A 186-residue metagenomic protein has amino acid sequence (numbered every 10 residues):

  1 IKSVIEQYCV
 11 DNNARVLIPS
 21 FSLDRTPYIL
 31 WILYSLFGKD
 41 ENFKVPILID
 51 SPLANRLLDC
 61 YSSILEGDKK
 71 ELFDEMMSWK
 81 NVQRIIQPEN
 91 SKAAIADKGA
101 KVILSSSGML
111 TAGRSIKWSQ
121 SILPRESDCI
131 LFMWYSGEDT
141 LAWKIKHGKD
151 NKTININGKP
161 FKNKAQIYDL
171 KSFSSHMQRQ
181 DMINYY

Functional and structural regions predicted by a protein language model:
I1-Y186: Acidic/His-rich, metal-assisted hydrolase cores and their charged scaffolds
